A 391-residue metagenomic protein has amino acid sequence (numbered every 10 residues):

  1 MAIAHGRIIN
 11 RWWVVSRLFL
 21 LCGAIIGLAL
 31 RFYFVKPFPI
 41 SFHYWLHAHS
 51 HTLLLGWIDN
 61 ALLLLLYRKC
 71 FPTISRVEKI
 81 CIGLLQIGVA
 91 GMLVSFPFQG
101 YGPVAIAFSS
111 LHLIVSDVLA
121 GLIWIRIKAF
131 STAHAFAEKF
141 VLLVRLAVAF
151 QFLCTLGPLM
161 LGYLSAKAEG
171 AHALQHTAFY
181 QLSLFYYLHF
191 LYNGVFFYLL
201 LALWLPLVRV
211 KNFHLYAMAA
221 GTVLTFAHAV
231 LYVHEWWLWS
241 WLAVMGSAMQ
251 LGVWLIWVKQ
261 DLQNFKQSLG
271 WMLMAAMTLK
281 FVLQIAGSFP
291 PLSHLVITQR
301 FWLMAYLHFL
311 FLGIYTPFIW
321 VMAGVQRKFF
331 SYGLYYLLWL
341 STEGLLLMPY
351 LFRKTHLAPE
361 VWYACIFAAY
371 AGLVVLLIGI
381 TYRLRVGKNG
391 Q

Functional and structural regions predicted by a protein language model:
M1-Q391: Hydrophobic alpha-helical transmembrane segments of multi-pass integral membrane proteins
